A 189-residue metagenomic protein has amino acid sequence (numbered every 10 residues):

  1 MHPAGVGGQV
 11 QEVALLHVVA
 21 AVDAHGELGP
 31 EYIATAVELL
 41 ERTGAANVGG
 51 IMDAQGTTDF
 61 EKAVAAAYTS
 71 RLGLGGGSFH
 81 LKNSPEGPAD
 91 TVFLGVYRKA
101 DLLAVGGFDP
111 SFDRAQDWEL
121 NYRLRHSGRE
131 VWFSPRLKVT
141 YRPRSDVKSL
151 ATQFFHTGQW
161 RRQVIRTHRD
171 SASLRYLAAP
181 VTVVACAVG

Functional and structural regions predicted by a protein language model:
G7-V18: Active-site nucleotide-sugar/metal-binding loop of Leloir-type enzymes
H17-E27: Short beta-strand-to-loop acidic/aromatic patch adjacent to the donor-nucleotide binding site
E27-K62, A66, K138, R142: Conserved donor NDP-sugar-binding/catalytic core segment of glycosyltransferases
G50-G56, A67-L94, L103, R162 (+1 more regions): Short, flexible, basic/aromatic active-site loop/helix in glycosyltransferases
S84, P88-R98, D109, A115 (+1 more regions): A conserved catalytic-core signature of glycosyltransferases
A100-A104, K138: Short, well-ordered alpha-helical scaffold segment located in the soluble/lumenal catalytic or ligand-binding core
D109-A172: Catalytic donor/gating beta->alpha subdomain of glycosyltransferases that bind UDP-sugars
H168-G189: Alpha-helical bilayer-embedded segments of polytopic membrane proteins, i.e., transmembrane/intramembrane helices
